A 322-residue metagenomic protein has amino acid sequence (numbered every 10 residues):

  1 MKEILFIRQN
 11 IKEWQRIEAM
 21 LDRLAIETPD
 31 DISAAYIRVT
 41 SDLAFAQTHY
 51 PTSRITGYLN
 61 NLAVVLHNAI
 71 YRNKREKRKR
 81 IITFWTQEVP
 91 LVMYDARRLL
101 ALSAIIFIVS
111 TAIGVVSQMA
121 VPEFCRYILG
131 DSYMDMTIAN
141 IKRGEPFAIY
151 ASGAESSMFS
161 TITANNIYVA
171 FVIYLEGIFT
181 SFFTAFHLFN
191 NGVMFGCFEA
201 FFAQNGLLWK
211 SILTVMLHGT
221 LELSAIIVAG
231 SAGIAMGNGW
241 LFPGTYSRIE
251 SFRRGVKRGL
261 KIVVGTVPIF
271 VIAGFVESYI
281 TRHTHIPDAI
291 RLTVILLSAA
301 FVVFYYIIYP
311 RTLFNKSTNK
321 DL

Functional and structural regions predicted by a protein language model:
M1-I82: Soluble N-terminal domains of membrane-associated systems
V65-A69, R143-E155, F189-N191, V256: Short juxtamembrane and helix-loop transition motifs at transmembrane-helix boundaries in membrane proteins
R75, R80-R97, A148-I149, I249-F252: Cytosolic juxtamembrane amphipathic/interface segments immediately preceding and feeding into a transmembrane helix
L91-V109: Alpha-helical transmembrane segments and their helix-start/interface "positive-inside/aromatic belt" motifs in integral
I105-A120, F179, L221: Hydrophobic alpha-helical membrane-insertion segments
V115-N140: Interfacial/capping segments of alpha-helical transmembrane domains
A151-F183: Individual transmembrane alpha-helix segments
L175-L322: Generic detector of multi-pass transmembrane helix bundles and their immediately adjacent loops in polytopic membrane
